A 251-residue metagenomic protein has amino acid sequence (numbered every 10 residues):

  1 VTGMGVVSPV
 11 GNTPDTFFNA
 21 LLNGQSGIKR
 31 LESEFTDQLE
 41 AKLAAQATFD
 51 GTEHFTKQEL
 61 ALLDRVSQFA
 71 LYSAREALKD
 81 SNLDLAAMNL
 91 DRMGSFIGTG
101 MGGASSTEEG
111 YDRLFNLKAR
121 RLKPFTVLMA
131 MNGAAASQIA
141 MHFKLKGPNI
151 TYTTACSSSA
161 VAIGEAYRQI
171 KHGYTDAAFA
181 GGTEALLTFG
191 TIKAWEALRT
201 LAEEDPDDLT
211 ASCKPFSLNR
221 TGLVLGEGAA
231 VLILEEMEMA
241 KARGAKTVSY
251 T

Functional and structural regions predicted by a protein language model:
V1, T16-F18, L22-T154, T183-I192: Conserved beta-ketoacyl condensing-enzyme motif
V1-T2, K29, D208-Y250: Condensing-enzyme catalytic core mediating Claisen C-C bond formation in acyl metabolism
M4-G11: Short polar catalytic/cofactor-binding loops
V7, A20, G24-I28, D80-S81 (+7 more regions): Change "in soluble alpha/beta enzymes" to "in soluble alpha/beta proteins
T36, L85-L90, A119-R120, N132 (+6 more regions): Solvent-exposed alpha-helices and their adjacent loops that cap or buttress functional pockets in soluble metabolic
S159: Short conserved active-site loop signatures built around small residues
A162: Active-site histidine-anchored catalytic micro-motif
Y174-T221: Acyl-CoA/ACP chain-elongation machinery
